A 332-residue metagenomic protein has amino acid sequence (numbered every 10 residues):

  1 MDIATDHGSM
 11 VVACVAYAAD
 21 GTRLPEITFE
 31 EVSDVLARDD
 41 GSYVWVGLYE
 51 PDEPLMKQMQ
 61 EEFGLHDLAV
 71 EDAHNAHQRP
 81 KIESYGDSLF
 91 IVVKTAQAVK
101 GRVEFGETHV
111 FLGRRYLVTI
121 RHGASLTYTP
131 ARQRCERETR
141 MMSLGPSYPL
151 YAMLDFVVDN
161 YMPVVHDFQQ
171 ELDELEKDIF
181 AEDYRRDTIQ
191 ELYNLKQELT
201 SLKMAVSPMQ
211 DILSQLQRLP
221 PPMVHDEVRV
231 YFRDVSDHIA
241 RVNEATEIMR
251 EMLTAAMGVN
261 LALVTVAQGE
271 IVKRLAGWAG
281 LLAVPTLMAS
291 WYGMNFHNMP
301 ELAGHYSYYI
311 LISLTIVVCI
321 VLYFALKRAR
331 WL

Functional and structural regions predicted by a protein language model:
M1-I248, E301-A303, W331-L332: Peripheral, non-transmembrane regulatory/ligand-interaction domains of membrane transport proteins
D237-L332: Hydrophobic alpha-helical transmembrane segments and their immediately adjacent juxtamembrane loops
